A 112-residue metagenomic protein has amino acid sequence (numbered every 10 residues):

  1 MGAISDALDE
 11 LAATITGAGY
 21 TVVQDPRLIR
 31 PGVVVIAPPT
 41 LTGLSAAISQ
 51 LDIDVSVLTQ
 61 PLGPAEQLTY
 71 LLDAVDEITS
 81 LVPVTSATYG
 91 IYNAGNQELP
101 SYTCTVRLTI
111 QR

Functional and structural regions predicted by a protein language model:
M1-Q24, A37-R112: Charged, amphipathic alpha-helical segments and their flanking helix caps
I29-P39: A short, hydrophobic beta-strand-centered structural micro-motif
